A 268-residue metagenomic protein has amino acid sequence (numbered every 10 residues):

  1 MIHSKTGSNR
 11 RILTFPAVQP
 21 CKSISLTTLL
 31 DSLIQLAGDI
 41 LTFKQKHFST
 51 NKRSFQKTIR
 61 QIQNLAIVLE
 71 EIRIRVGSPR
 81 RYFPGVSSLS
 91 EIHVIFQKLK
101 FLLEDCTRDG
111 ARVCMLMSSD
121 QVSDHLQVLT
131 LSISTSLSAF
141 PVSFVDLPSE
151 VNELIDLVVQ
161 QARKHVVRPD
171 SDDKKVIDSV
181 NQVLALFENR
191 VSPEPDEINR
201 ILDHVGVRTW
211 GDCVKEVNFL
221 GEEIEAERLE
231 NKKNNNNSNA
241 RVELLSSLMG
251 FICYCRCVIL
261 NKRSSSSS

Functional and structural regions predicted by a protein language model:
I2-S78, S136, F140-L147: N-terminal amphipathic alpha-helical segments
G77-C255: Alpha-helical bundle protein-protein interaction modules that mediate dimerization/oligomerization and scaffolding
K233, S265-S268: Onset and early core of a folded interaction/catalytic domain in large eukaryotic regulators
